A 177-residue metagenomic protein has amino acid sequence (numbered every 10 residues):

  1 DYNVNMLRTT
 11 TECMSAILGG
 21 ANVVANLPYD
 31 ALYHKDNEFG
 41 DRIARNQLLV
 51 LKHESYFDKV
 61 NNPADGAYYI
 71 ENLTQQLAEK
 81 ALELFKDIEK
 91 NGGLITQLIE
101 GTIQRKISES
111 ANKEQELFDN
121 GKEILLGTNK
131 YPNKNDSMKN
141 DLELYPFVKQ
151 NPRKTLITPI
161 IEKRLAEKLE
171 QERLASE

Functional and structural regions predicted by a protein language model:
V4: Active-site-adjacent "gating/activation" loops or surface patches in catalytic cores
R8-D65: Structured mid-domain segments that build the active-site/substrate or prosthetic-cofactor binding neighborhood
R42-E177: Catalytic-core signal marking the mid-to-C-terminal active-site face
